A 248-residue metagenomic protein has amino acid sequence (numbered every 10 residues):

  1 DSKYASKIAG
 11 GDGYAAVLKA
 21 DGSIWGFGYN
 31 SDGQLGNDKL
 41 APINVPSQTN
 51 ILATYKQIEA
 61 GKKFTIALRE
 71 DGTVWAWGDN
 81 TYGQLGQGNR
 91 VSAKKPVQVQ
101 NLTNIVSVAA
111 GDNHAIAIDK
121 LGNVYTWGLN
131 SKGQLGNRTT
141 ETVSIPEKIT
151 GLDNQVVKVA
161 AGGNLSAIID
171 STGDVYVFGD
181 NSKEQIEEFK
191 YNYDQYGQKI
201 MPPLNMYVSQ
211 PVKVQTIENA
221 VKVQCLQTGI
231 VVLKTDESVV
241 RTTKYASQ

Functional and structural regions predicted by a protein language model:
D1-K7, A16, G26: An edge-strand/N-cap motif at the start of beta-rich repeat modules
D1-S2, G11, L52, G61 (+6 more regions): Conserved GH/AH loop at the N-terminal boundary of individual WD40 repeats
S6, D12-G13, G22, K63 (+7 more regions): Short coil/turn segments that connect the beta-strands within blades of beta-propeller domains
G10, L18, A60, L68 (+8 more regions): Residue-level recognition of a conserved intra-blade site in WD40 beta-propeller repeats
G13-A16, N50, V159, N164-A167 (+3 more regions): Mature, Sec-exported extracytoplasmic domains of Gram-positive
Y14-V17, G26, F64-A67, A76 (+6 more regions): Conserved core positions of repeat-based scaffolds
W25-S47, W75-K95, Y125-I145, Y176-V214 (+1 more regions): Short glycine/serine- and acidic-residue-enriched loop/turn motifs that recur at repeat junctions
